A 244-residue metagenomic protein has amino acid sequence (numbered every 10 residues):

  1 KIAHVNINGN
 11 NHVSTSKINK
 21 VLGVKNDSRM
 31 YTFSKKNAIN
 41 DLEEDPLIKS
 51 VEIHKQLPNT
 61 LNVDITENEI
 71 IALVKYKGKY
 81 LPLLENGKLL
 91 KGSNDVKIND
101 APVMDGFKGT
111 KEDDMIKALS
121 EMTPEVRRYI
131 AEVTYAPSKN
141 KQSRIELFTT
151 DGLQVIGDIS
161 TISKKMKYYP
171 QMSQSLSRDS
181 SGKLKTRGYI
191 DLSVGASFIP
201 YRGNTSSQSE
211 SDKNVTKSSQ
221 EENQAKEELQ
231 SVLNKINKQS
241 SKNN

Functional and structural regions predicted by a protein language model:
H4, V24, S28, A101 (+1 more regions): Residues at structural and domain junctions
H4-V13, K17-K20, R29-K79, L83: Periplasmic polypeptide-binding modules associated with outer-membrane biogenesis and secretion
H12, N26, L90: Short, flexible micro-motifs
E52, P58-N62, E67-N244: Charged, solvent-exposed interaction patches on well-folded alpha/beta domains that mediate macromolecular contacts
